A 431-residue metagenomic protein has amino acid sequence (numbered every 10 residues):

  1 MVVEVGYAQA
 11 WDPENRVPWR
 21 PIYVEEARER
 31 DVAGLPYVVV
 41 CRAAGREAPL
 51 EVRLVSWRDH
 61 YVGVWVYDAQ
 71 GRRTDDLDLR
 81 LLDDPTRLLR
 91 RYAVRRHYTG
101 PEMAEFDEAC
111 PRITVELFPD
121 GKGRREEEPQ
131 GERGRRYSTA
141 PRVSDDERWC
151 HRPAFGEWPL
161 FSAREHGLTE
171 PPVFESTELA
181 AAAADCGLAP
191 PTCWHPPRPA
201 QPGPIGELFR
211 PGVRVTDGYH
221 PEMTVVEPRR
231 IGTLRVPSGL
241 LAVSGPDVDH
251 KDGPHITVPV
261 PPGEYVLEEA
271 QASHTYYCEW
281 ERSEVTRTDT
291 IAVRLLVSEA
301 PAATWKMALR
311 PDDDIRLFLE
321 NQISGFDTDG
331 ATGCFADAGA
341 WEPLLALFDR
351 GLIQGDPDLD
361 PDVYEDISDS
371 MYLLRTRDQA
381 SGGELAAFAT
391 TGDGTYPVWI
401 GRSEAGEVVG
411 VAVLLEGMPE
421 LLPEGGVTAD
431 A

Functional and structural regions predicted by a protein language model:
M1-A33, R95-C193: Long terminal segments
P18-R58, L422-E424: N-terminal low-complexity, intrinsically disordered segments
A33-C41, Y61-Y67, R87-R90, I113: A structural detector for short beta-strand units
R46-E51, Q70-D75, D107-P111, D120-G123: A short glycine-rich beta-turn/N-cap micro-motif
R53-R58, W65, D75-D83, E126-Q130: Beta-turn initiation residues at beta-strand->coil junctions
C110, L347-G383: Intrinsically disordered, low-complexity segments enriched in Gly and acidic/Ser/Thr residues that form flexible
F118-Y137, S368-M418: C-terminal structured interaction module
D185-D358: Extended, low-hydrophobicity segments enriched in charged/polar residues
